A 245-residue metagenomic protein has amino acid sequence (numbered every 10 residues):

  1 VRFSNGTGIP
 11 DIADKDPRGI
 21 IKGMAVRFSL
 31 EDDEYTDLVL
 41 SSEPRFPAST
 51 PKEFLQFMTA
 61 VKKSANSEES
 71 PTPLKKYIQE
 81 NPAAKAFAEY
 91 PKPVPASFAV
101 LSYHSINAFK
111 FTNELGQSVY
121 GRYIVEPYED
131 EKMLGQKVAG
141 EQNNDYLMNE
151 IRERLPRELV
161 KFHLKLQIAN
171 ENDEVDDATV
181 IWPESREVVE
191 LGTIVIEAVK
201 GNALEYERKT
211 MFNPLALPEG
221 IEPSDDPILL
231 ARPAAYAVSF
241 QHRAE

Functional and structural regions predicted by a protein language model:
V1-E245: Active-site-adjacent core segments of small-molecule enzymes
